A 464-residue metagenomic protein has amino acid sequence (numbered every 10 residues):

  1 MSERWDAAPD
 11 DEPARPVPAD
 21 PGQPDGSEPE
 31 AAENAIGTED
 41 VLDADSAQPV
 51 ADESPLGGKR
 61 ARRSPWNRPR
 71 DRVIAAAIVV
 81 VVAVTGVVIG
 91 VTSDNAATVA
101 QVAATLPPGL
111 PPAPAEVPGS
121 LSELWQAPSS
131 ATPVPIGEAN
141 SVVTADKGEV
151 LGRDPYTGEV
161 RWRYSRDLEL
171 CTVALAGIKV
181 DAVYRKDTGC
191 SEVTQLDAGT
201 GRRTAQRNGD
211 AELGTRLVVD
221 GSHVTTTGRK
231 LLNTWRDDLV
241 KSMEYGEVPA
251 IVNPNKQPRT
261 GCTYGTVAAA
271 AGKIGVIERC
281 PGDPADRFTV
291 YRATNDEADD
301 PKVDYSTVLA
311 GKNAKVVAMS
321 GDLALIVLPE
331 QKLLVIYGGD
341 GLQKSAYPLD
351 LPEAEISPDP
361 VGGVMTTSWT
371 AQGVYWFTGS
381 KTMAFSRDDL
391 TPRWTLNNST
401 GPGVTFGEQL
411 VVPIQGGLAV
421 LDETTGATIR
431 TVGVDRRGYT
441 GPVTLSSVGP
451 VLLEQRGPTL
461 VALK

Functional and structural regions predicted by a protein language model:
M1-R72: Terminal targeting segments of Actinobacterial cell-envelope proteins
S2, P16, R72-V99, P128-V143 (+8 more regions): Repeat-blade elements of multi-bladed beta-propeller folds
S2, W66-R72, V88-N140, G148-E149 (+10 more regions): Aromatic (tryptophan-biased) beta-strands that constitute blades/sheets of beta-rich domains
K147, P155, R229, D237 (+3 more regions): Surface loops and adjacent helix of pleckstrin homology
G152, Q195, T234, V290-R292 (+4 more regions): Conserved blade-register residue in beta-propeller folds
H223-G311: Solenoidal tandem-repeat scaffolds enriched in leucines and small polar residues
D238-V240, A293-A298, G338-A346, E423-G426 (+1 more regions): Short loop/turn segments immediately following beta-strands, especially the blade-tip and inter-blade linker loops
D286-K344: C-terminal extensions
